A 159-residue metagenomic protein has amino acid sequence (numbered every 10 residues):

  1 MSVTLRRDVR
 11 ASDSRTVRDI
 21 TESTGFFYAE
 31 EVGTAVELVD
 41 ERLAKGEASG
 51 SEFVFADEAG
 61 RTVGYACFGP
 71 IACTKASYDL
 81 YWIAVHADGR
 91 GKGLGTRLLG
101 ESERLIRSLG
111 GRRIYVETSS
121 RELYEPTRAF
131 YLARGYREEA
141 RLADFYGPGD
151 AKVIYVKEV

Functional and structural regions predicted by a protein language model:
S2-T4: Extreme N-terminal starter segment of soluble prokaryotic enzymes
R7-D88, T96-E101, L105, L109 (+2 more regions): Acetyl-CoA-dependent GNAT
A84, S120-E122: Active-site-proximal loop/turn and secondary-structure-junction residues that shape catalytic pockets, frequently
G93: Conserved G/P- and acidic residue-centered "switch" motifs that form tight phosphate/ATP-binding loops in soluble
I106-S119: Conserved GNAT acetyl-CoA-binding A-motif
E117-S120, L132-V153: Conserved catalytic-core motifs of GNAT/GCN5-like acyltransferases
T127: Helix-turn-helix
